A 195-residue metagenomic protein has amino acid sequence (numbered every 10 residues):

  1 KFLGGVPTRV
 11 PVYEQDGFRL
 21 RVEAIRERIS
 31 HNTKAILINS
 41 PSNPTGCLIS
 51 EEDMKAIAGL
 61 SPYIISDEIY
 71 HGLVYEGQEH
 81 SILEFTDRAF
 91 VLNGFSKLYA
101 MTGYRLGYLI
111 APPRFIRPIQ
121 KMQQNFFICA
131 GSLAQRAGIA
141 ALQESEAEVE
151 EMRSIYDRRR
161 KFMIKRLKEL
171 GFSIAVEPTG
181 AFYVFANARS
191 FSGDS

Functional and structural regions predicted by a protein language model:
K1-P7: Substrate-binding/gating loop at the entrance of the active-site cleft, primarily in PLP-dependent aminotransferase-like
T8, F18-N32, P44-I64, E68-M101 (+1 more regions): Active-site pre-lysine segment of PLP-dependent enzymes
S40-N43, F185: Flexible low-complexity scaffold tracts in large eukaryotic assembly proteins
L83-E84, L106-P113, Q143: Short beta-strand-to-turn element immediately C-terminal to the catalytic PLP-Schiff-base lysine in fold type I
A100, P113-P118, A147-E148, F191-G193: Short helix-loop capping/hinge motifs at secondary-structure junctions, enriched in acidic/polar residues
A111, Q143, F182-G193: Conserved PLP-binding active-site segment of the aspartate aminotransferase-like
I119-Q123, A141-K165: Structural signature of PLP-dependent enzymes
I139, I155-I164, A175-A188: Conserved glycine-rich beta-strand-loop-beta hairpin in the small C-terminal domain of fold type I
